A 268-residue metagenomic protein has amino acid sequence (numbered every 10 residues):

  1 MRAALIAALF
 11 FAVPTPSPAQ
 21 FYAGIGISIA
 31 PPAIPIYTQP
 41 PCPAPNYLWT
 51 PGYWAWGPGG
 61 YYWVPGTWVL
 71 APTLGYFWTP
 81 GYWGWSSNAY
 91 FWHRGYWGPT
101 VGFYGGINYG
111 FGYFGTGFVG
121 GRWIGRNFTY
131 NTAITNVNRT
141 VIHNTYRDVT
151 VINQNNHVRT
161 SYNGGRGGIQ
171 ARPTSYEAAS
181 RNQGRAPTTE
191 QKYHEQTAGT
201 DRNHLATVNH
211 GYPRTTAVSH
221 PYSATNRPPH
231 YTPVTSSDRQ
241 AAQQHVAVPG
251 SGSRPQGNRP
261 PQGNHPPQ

Functional and structural regions predicted by a protein language model:
R2-A12: Bacterial N-terminal signal peptides
L9, A33-I36, S251: A short, compositionally biased domain-edge/stem linker segment
T15-A19: Sec/Tat signal peptide C-region and signal peptidase I cleavage site
Q20, V69-Q268: Low-complexity, repeat-rich tail regions
Q20-I27: Cleaved targeting-peptide boundary
S28-T50: N-terminal targeting signals for Sec/Tat export/insertion, comprising classic cleavable signal peptides
N46, T50-A71, W83-G84: General zinc-binding finger modules coordinated by cysteine/histidine
